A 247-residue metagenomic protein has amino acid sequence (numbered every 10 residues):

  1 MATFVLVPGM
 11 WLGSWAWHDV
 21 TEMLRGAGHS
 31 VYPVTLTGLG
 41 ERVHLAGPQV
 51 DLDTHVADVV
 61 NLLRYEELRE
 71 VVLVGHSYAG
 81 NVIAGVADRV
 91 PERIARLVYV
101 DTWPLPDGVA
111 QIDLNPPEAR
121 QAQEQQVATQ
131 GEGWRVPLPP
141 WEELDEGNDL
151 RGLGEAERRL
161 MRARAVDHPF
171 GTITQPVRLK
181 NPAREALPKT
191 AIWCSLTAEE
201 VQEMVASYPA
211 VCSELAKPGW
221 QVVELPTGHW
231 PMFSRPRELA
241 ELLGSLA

Functional and structural regions predicted by a protein language model:
G9-L12, S77-Y78: Active-site glycine-rich loops that stabilize anionic/oxyanionic intermediates across multiple enzyme folds
W11-D19, V31: Serine-hydrolase catalytic-loop signature spanning alpha/beta hydrolases and amidase-signature enzymes
T21-H44: Conserved alpha/beta-hydrolase
G38-V72, D88-R89, I112-A119: Active-site loop/oxyanion-hole signature of alpha/beta-hydrolase fold enzymes
R69-D113: Conserved hydrolase catalytic core segment
I94, V98-E143, G171-T172, A206-S207: Flexible "cap/lid" loop of the alpha/beta hydrolase fold
S195-T227, L246: Conserved loop-alpha-helix segment in the C-terminal half of the alpha/beta-hydrolase fold that carries the catalytic
F233-L246: Post-His helix in hydrolase/transferase enzymes
